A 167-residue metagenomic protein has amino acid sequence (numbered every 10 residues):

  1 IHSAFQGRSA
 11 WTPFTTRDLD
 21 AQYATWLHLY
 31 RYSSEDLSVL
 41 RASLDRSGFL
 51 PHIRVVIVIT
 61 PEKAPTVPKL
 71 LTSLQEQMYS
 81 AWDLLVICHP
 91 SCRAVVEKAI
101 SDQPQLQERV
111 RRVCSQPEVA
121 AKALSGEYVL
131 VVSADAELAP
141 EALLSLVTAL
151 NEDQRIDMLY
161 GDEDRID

Functional and structural regions predicted by a protein language model:
G7-S73: N-proximal low-complexity "stem/linker" segments adjacent to membrane-targeting elements
G48, L71-A81, E152: Short, acidic, metal-binding catalytic loop of nucleotide-sugar glycosyltransferases
L50, A81, L124-E127: Active-site acidic short loop of glycosyltransferases
R54-V58, V86, L130: Short hydrophobic beta-strand elements that form part of the catalytic alpha/beta core underpinning NDP-sugar/donor
Q75-Q116: Acidic donor-binding segment of Leloir-type glycosyltransferases
S115-Y128: Active-site nucleotide-sugar/metal-binding loop of Leloir-type enzymes
G126-E137: Short beta-strand-to-loop acidic/aromatic patch adjacent to the donor-nucleotide binding site
E141-D167: Conserved donor NDP-sugar-binding/catalytic core segment of glycosyltransferases
